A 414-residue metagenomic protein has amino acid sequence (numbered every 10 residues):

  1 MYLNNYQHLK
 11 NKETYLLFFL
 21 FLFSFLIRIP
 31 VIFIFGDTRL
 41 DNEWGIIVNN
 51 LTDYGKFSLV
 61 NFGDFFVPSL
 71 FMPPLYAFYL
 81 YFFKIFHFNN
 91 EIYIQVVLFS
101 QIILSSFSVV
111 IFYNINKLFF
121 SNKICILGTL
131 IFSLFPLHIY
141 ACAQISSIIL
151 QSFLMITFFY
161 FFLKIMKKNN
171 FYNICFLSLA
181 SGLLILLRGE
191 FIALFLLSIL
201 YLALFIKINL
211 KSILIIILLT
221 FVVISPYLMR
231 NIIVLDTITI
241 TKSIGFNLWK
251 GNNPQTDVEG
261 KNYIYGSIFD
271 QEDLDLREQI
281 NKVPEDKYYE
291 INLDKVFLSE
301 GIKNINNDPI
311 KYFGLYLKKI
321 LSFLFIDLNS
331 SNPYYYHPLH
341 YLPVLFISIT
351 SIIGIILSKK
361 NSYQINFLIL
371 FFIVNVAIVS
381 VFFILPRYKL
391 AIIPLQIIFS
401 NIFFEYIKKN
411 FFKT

Functional and structural regions predicted by a protein language model:
F21-I27, C125-P136, Y160, S181-I185: Short helix- or helix-capping micro-motifs that position conserved polar/aromatic residues at function-defining sites
V31-N42, Y54-Y81, K303-N307: Membrane-proximal lumenal/periplasmic loop motifs of glycosylation machinery
G45-L51, F66-N89, Y316-L324: Short hydrophobic/aromatic helix or loop-helix immediately within or flanking a transmembrane segment in polytopic
P74-F78, F86-F107, I126, A141-Q144 (+1 more regions): Loop-to-helix entry region of an early transmembrane alpha helix in multi-pass inner-membrane enzymes
Q95, F107-L134, S152-F153, Y172 (+2 more regions): Transmembrane-helix signature of polytopic, membrane-embedded enzymes that assemble or transfer cell-envelope glycans
F99-F119, T157-F161, I349-I356: Transmembrane-helix motifs of polytopic, lipid-linked glycan transferases
F119-N122, F158-F176, L184, L202-I208 (+2 more regions): Membrane-interface transmembrane helices that cradle and orient dolichyl/undecaprenyl
L235-K318: Membrane-proximal stem/loop segments at transmembrane-domain junctions that anchor or position
